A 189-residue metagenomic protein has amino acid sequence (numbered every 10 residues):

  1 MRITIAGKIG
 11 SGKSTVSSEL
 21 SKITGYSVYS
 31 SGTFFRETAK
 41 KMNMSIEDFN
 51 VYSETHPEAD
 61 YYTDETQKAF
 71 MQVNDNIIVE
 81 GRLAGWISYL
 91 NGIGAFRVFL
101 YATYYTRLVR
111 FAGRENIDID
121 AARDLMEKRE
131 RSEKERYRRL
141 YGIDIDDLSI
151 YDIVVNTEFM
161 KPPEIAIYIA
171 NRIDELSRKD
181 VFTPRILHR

Functional and structural regions predicted by a protein language model:
I5: Hydrophobic anchor at the beta1->P-loop junction of P-loop NTPases
K8: P-loop (Walker A) phosphate-binding loop of NTP-binding proteins
K13: Conserved lysine of the Walker
V16: Hydrophobic positions on the alpha1 helix immediately C-terminal to the Walker A/P-loop
S31-L90, Y104-Y105, I117-D118: ATP-dependent small-molecule kinase phosphotransfer cores that center on conserved nucleotide phosphate-binding segments
P57-E58, W86, I119-I165: Small-molecule kinase domains that catalyze NTP-dependent phosphoryl transfer to phosphate-bearing small molecules
I93-E115, D124-K128: Conserved phosphate-donor/acceptor-positioning beta-strand/loop module used by diverse small-molecule
K134-R136, L148, Y168-R189: C-terminal accessory "lid"/substrate-recognition subdomains
